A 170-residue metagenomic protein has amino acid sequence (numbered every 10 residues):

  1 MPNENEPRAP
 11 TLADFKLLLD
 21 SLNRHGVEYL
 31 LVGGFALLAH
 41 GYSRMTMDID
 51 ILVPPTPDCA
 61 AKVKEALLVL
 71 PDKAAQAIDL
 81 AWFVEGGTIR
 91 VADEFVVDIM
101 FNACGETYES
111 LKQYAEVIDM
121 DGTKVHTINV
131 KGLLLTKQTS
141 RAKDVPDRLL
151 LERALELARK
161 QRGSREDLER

Functional and structural regions predicted by a protein language model:
M1-R170: Compositionally biased terminal segments of proteins
